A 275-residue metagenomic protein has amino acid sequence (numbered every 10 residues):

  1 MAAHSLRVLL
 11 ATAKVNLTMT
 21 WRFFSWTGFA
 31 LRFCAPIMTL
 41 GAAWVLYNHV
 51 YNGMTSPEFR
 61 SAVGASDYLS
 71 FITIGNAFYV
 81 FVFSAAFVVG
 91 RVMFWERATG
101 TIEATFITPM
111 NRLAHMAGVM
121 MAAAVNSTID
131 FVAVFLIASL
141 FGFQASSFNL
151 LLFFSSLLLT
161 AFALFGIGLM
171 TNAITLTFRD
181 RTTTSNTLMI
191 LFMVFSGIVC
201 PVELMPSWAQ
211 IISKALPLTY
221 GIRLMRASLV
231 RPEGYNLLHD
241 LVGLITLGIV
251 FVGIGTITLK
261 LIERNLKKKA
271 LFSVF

Functional and structural regions predicted by a protein language model:
M1-S146, L151-N172, L176-F275: Hydrophobic transmembrane alpha-helices and immediately adjacent juxtamembrane helices of multi-pass inner-membrane
